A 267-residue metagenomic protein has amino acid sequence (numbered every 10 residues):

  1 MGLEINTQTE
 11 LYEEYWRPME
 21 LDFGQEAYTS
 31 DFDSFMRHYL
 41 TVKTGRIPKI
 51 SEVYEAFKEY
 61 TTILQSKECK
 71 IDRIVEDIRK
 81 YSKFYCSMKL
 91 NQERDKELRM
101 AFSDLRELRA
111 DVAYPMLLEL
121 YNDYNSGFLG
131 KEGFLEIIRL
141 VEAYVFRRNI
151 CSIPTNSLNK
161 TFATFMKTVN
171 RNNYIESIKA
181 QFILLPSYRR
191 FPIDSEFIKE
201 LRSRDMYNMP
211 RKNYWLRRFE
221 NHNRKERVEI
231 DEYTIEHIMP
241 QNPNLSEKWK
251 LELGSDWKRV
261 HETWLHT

Functional and structural regions predicted by a protein language model:
G2-N213: A cross-family structural signal marking well-folded subdomains
G45, N170-T267: Betabetaalpha-Me/HNH-type nuclease active-site subdomain
